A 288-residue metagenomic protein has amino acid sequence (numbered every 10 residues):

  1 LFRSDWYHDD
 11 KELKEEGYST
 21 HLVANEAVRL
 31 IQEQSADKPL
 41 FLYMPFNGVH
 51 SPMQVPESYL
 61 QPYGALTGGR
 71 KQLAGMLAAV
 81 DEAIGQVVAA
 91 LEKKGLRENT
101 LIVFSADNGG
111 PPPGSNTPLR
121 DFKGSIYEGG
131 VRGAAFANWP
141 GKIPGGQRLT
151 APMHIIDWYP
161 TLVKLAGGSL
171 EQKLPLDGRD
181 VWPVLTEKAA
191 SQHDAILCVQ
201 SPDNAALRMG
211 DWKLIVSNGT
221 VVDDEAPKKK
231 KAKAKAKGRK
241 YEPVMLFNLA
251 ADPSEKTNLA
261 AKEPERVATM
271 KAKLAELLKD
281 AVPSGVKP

Functional and structural regions predicted by a protein language model:
D10-H21, A65-A79: The substrate-binding groove and active-site-proximal loops of carbohydrate-active enzymes, especially glycoside
E26-L73, P111, N116-T117, V286: Active-site His/acidic residue clusters
A36-L42, L96-I102, R132-G133, Q192-D194 (+1 more regions): Loop/turn elements at helix/coil->beta-strand transitions in domains of secreted/extracellular proteins
L40-P45, L77, I84, L101-A106 (+3 more regions): Beta-strand elements within well-structured catalytic alpha/beta cores of enzymes that handle phosphate/sulfate esters
L42-Q54, F104-P112, D177, L197-D203 (+1 more regions): Short, solvent-exposed turn/loop segments enriched in Gly/Ser/Thr/Pro and often Arg
P52-E57, A65-G69, E82, A89-K142 (+1 more regions): Histidine-centered active-site microenvironments of extracellular/periplasmic hydrolases and transferases
G110-S115, D121-E128, I143-Q147, A151-M245 (+2 more regions): C-terminal cap/loop subdomain of S1 sulfatases and analogous C-terminal strand-loop tails that border
